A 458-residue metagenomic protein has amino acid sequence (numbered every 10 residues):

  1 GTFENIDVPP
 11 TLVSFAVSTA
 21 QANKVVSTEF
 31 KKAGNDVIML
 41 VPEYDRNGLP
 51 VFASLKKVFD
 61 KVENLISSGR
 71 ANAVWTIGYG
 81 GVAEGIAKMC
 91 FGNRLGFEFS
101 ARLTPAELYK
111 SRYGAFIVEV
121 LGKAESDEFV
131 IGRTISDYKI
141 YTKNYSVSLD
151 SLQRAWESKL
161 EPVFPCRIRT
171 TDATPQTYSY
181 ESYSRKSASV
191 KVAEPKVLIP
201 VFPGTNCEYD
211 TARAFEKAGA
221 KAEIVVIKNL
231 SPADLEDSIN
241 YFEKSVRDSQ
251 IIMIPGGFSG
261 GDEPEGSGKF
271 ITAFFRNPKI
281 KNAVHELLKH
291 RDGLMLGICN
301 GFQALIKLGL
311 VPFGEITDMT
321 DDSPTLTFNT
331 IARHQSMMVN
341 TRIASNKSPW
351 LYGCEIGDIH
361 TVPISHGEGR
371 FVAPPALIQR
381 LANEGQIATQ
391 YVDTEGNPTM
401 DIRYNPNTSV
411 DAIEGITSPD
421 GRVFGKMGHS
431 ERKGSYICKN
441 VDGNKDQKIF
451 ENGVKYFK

Functional and structural regions predicted by a protein language model:
G1-R112, L121-K196, G204, R213: Intein/HINT protein-splicing elements and their conserved insertion hotspots or analogous self-processing inserts
E4-V8, E29-A33, N64-S67, F91 (+11 more regions): Solvent-exposed alpha-helices and their adjacent loops that cap or buttress functional pockets in soluble metabolic
T19-A22, N35-D45, D60-A71, F91-L95 (+12 more regions): Generic secondary-structure signature for well-ordered alpha-helical cores
N23-S27, L40, N47-P50, A83 (+7 more regions): Short helix/loop capping segments that flank catalytic or ligand/cofactor-binding pockets
F97, E128, A222-E223, V423: Hydrophobic anchor at the start of a short beta-strand that flanks the dinucleotide cofactor-binding loop
K143-I298, F302-F313, T327-Q335, V410 (+1 more regions): N-terminal beta1-alpha1 cap of cysteine-dependent amidohydrolase-like domains
D237, Y241-K244, A283-E286, D318-K458: Amide-donor transfer/coupling interface in amidating biosynthetic enzymes
